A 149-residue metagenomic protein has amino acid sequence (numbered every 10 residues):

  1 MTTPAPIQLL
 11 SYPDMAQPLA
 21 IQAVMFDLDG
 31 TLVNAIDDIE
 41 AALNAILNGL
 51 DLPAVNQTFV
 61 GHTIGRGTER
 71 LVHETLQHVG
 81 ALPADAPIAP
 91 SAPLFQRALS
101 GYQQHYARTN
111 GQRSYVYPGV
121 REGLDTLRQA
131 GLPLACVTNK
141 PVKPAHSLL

Functional and structural regions predicted by a protein language model:
T2-M15: A short, compositionally biased domain-edge/stem linker segment
Y12, P18-L28, L32-E122, T126 (+2 more regions): N-terminal helical cap/lid subdomain that shapes the substrate entry/recognition surface in HAD-like hydrolases
